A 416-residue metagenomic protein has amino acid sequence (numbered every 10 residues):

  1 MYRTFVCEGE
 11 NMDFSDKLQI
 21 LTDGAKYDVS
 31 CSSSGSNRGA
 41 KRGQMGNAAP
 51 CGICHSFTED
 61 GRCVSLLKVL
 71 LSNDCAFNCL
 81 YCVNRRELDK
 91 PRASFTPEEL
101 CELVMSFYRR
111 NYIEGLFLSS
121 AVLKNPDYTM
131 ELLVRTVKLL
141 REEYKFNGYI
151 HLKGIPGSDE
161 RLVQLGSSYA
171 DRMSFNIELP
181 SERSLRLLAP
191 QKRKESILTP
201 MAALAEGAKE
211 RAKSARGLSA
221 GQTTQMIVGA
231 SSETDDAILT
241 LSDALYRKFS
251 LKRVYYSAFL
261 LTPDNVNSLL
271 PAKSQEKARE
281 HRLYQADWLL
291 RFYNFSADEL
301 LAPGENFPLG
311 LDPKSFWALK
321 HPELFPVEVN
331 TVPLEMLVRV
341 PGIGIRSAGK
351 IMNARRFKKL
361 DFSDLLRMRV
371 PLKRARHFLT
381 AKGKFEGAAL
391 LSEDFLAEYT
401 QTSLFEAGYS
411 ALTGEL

Functional and structural regions predicted by a protein language model:
M1-D74, P371, L379, G387-Y399 (+1 more regions): Flexible, acidic/Gly-rich N-terminal and inter-domain linker regions that tether and position cofactor-handling modules
N37-R38, Q222-Q225, F259-D264, E299-K314: A glycine-rich phosphate-binding loop feature that marks nucleotide/adenosyl-phosphate handling sites
L66, C79, L118, F175 (+3 more regions): Conserved, mostly hydrophobic/aromatic
V69-E98: Canonical Radical SAM [4Fe-4S] cluster-binding loop centered on the CxxxCxxC motif and its immediate flanking residues
C101, M105, K124-A297: Conserved AdoMet/S-adenosylmethionine-binding subsite of the radical SAM
A272-Q275, L289-V327: Alpha-helical ds-nucleic-acid-binding substructure associated with the helix-hairpin-helix region of base-excision DNA
F307-M336, F362-L416: C-terminal extensions
